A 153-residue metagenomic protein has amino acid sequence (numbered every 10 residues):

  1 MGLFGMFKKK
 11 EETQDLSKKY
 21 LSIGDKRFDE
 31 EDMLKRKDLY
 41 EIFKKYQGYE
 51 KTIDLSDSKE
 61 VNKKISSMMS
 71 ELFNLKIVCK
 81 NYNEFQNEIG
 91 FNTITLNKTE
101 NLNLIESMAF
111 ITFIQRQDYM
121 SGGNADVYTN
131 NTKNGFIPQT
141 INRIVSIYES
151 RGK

Functional and structural regions predicted by a protein language model:
M1-K9: Polybasic, Ser/Thr-rich amphipathic helices
K9-D15, R116, S150: Intrinsic disorder/low-complexity segments enriched in polar/small residues
L16-K19, I23, K35, I42 (+3 more regions): Amphipathic coiled-coil alpha-helices
Y20, R27-F28, F85-N92, E106-Y128: Alpha-helical scaffold segments
R27-M33, G48-K59, C79, T99-E100 (+2 more regions): Charged, low-complexity interaction regions
D32-L39, S58, L72-L75, N130-I137: Long amphipathic alpha-helices with heptad-repeat character, especially coiled-coil-forming segments used
Y40-T112: Amphipathic alpha-helical interaction modules
A109-K153: Amphipathic alpha-helical binding modules
